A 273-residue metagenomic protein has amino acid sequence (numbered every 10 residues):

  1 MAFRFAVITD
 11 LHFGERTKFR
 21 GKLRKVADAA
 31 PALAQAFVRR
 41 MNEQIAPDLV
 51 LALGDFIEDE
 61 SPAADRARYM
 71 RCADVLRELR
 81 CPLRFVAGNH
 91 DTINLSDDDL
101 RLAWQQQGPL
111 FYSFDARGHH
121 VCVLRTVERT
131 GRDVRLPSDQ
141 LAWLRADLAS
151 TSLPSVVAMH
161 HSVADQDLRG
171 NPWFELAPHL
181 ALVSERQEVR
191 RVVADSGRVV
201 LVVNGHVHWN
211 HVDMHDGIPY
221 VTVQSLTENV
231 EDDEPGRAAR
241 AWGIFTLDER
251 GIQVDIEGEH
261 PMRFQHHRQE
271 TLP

Functional and structural regions predicted by a protein language model:
M1-R66: N-terminal active-site segment of His-dependent metallophosphoesterases
F3-F5, L49, H119-V121, P154-V156 (+1 more regions): Structural motif
D10, G54-D55, G88-N89, H160 (+1 more regions): Active-site glycine-centered loops adjacent to acidic/histidine catalytic or metal-binding residues that shape
L11-E15, E128-T130, V163-D165: Feature marks short, surface-exposed loop/turn motifs that line or immediately flank catalytic pockets and channel
F13, V157-V163, V200-N210: Histidine-centered catalytic micro-motifs
P62-S155, F174, H179-R198, D213-E228 (+4 more regions): Extended active-site neighborhood of metal-dependent phosphoesterases/phosphodiesterases
A149-R169: Short acidic, glycine-rich surface-loop motifs adjacent to enzyme active sites
